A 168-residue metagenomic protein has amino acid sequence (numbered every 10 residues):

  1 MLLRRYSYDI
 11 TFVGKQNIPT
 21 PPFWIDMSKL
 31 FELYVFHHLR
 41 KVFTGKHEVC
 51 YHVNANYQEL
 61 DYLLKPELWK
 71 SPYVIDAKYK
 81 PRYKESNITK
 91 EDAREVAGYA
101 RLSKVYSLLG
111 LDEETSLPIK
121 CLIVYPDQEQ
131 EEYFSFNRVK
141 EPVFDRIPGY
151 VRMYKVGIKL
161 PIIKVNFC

Functional and structural regions predicted by a protein language model:
M1: Interfaces and regulatory segments of ATP-dependent nucleotide/adenylate/phosphodiester-chemistry enzymes
Y6-K15: ATP-dependent helicase/translocase motor core
G14-C168: Catalytic core segments in nucleotide and nucleic-acid processing enzymes
